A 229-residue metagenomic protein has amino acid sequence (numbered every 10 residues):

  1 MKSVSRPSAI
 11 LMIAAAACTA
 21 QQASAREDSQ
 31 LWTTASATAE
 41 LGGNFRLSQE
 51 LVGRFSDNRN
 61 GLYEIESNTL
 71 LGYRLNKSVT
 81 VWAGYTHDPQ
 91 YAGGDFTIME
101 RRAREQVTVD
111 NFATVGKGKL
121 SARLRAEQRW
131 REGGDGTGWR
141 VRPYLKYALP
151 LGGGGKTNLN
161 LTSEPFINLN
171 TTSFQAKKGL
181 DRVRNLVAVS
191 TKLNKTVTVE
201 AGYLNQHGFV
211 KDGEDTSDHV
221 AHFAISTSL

Functional and structural regions predicted by a protein language model:
M1-R26, L229: Cleavable N-terminal export/targeting peptides
Q21-N68: Short glycine/proline- and aromatic-enriched beta-strand/turn motifs that initiate or cap beta-hairpins
S29-L31, Y63-I65, M99-A103, D135-V141 (+2 more regions): Residues that define the transmembrane beta-barrel architecture of outer-membrane proteins
A35-A39, T69-Y73, E105-N111, A126 (+3 more regions): Residues on the lipid-exposed face of transmembrane beta-strands in outer-membrane beta-barrel proteins
G43-Q49, S78-A83, T114-L120, G153-N158 (+1 more regions): Repeated loop/turn-to-beta-strand initiation elements of outer-membrane beta-barrel proteins
Q49-G53, A83-H87, A122-Q128, L161-P165 (+1 more regions): Transmembrane beta-barrel strands of outer-membrane/channel proteins
F55-R59, P89-G93, A113-V115, Q128-G134 (+3 more regions): Gram-negative outer-membrane beta-barrel proteins
L161, S173, L180, R184-L229: Predominantly the C-terminal beta-signal and adjacent terminal strand-loop region of outer-membrane beta-barrel
